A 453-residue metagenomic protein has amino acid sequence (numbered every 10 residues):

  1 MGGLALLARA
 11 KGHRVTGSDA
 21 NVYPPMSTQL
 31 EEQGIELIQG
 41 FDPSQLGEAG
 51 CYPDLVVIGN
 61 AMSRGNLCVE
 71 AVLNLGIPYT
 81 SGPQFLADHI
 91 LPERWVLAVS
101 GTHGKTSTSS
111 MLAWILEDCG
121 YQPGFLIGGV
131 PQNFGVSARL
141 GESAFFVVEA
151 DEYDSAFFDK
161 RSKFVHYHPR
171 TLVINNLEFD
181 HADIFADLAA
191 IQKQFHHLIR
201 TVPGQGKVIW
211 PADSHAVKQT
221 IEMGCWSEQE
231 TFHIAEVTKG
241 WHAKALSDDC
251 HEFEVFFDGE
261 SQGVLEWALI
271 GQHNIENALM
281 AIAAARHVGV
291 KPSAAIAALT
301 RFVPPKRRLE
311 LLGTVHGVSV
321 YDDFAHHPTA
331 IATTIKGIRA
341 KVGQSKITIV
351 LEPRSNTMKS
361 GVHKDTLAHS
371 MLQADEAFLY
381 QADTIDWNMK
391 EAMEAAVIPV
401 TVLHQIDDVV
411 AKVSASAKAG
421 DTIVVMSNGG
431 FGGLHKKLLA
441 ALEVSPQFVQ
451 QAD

Functional and structural regions predicted by a protein language model:
M1, S63, K105, H215 (+1 more regions): Gly/Ser/Thr-rich loops at beta-strand to alpha-helix junctions that form or flank small-molecule/cofactor-binding
M1-P25, E31-L37, Y52-V56, I77 (+5 more regions): ATP-dependent carboxylate-amine ligase
L7-A10, E31, Q45-E48, N60-W210 (+3 more regions): Phosphate-binding loop of NTP-binding sites
T16-D19, I38-P43, G82-A87, F125-G129 (+4 more regions): Beta-strand->loop->alpha-helix junctions that form or flank phosphate-binding loops in nucleotide-handling enzymes
A20-Y23, F41-P43, N60-S63, Q84 (+3 more regions): Short, polar loop motifs at secondary-structure junctions
W95, I234, F257-W267, G313-V318: Glycine/charged-rich beta-loop-alpha catalytic/anionic-binding loops adjacent to active sites
A245-S261: Acidic-glycine-rich active-site phosphate/pyrophosphate-binding loop
E254, H273-N274: C-terminal accessory "lid"/substrate-recognition subdomains
